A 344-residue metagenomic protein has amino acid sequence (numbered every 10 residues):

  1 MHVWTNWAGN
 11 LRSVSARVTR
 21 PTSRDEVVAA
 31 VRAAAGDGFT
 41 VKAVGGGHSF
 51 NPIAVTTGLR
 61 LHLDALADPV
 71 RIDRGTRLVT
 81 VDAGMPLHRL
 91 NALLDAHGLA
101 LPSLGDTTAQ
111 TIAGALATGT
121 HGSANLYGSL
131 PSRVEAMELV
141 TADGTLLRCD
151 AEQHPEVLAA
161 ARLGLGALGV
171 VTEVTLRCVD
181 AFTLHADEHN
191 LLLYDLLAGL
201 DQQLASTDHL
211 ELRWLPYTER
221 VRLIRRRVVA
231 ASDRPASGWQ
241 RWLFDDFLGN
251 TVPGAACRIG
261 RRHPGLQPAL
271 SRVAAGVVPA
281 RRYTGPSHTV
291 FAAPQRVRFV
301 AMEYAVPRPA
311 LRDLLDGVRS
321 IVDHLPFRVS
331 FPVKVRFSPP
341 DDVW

Functional and structural regions predicted by a protein language model:
M1-W344: Noncatalytic alpha-helical scaffold of FAD-dependent oxidoreductases
